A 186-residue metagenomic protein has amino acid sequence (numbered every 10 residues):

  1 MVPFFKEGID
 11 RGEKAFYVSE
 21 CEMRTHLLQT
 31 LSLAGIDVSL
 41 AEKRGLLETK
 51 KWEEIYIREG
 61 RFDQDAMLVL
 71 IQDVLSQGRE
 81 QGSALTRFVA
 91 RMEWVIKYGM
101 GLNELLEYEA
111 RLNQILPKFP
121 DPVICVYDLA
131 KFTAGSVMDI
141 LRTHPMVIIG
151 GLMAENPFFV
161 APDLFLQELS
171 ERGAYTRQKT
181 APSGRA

Functional and structural regions predicted by a protein language model:
M1-A186: Non-catalytic regulatory/interaction regions at protein termini and inter-domain linkers
